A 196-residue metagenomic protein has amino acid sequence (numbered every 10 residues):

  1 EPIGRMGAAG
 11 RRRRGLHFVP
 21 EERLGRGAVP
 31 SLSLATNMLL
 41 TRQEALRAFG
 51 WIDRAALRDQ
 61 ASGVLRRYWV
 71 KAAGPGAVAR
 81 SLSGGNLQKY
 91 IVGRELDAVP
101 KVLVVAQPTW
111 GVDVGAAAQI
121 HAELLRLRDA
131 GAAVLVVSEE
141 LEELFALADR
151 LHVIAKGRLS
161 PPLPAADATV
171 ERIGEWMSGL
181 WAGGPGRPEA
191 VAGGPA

Functional and structural regions predicted by a protein language model:
E1-A196: Glycine-rich phosphate-binding loops of nucleotide-dependent enzymes
